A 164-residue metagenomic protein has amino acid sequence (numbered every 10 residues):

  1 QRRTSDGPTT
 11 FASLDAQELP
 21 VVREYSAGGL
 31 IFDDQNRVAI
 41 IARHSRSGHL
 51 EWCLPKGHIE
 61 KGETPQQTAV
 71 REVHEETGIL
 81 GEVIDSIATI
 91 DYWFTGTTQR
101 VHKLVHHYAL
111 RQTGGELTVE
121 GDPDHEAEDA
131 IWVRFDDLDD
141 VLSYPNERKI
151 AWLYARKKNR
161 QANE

Functional and structural regions predicted by a protein language model:
Q1-G28: Acidic, metal-coordinating catalytic segment for phosphate/diphosphate chemistry, firing primarily on the Nudix
D6, I87-A88: Local beta-strand/beta-hairpin segments that build beta-sheet-rich folds
E24, L54, D85, H102-V105: Short connector loops at helix/strand junctions that flank enzyme active sites, especially segments positioning acidic
G28, R37, D129: Conserved beta-strand and immediately adjacent loop positions that scaffold enzyme active sites
D33-E75, I79: Conserved Nudix-box catalytic region and its N-terminal flanking loop in Nudix hydrolases and closely related
L50-L54, E128-I131, W152: A short, polar/proline- and glycine-enriched secondary-structure boundary/capping micro-motif
I59-E82, I90-N146: Unchanged
D140-E164: Charged phosphate-binding loop/patch that engages nucleotide di/tri-phosphates or the phosphate backbone of nucleic
